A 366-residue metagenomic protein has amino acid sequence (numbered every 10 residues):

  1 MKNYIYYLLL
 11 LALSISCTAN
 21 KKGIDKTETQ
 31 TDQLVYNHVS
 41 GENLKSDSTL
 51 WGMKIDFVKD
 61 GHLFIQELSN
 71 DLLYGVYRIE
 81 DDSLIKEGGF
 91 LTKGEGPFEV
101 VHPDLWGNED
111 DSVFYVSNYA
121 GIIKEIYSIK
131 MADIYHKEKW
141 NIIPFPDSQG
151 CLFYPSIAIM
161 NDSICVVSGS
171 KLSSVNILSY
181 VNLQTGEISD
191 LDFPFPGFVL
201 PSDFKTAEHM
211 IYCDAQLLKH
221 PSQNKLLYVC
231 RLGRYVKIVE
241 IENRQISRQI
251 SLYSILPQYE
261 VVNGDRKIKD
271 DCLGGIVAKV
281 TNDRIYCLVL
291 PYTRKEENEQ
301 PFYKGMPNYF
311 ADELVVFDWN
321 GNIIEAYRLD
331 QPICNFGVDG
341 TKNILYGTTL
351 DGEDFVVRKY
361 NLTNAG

Functional and structural regions predicted by a protein language model:
I15-S16: C-terminal motif of bacterial Sec signal peptides marking the signal peptidase cleavage site
D25-L50, N322: A short helix->beta-strand "capping" segment at the edge of beta-propeller domains
V39-K45, G88-V100, E138-G150, I188-M210 (+2 more regions): Surface-exposed loop and turn segments in beta-propeller and other repeat-based domains that flank or scaffold
E42-Y74, I285-E297: Beta-strand-rich domains and repeat architectures in extracellular enzymes and scaffolds, especially beta-propellers
G52-V58, D104-E109, P155-D162, A207-Q223 (+2 more regions): Structural signature of eukaryotic scaffold interfaces centered on beta-propeller domains
V76-I79, S128-K130, L178-Q184, F302-G321 (+1 more regions): Beta-propeller blade signature
I122, Y127-S163, S168: Asp-box/WD-like beta-propeller blade repeats and closely related beta-sheet repeat scaffolds
G169-S170, C287-Y309, F355-R358: Short, conserved, GDST-rich strand-edge loop motifs in beta-rich repeat architectures
